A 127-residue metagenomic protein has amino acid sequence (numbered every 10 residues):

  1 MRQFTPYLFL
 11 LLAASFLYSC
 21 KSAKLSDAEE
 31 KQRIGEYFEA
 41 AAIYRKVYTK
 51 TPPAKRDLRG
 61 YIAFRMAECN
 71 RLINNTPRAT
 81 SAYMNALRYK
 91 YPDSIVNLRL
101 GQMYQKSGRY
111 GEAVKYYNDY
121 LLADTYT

Functional and structural regions predicted by a protein language model:
T49, L87-R88, L121-L122: Conserved structural position within tetratricopeptide repeats
